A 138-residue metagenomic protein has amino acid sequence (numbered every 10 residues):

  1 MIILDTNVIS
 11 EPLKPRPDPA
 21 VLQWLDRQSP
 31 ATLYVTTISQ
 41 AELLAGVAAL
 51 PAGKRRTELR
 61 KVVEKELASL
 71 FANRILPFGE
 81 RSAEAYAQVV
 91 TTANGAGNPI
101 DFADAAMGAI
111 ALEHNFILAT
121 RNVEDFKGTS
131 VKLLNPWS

Functional and structural regions predicted by a protein language model:
M1, G108-S138: Acidic, PIN/NYN-like endoribonuclease modules and their adjacent C-terminal/linker elements
M1-T36, A48-E66: Short, well-structured N-terminal submotif of metal-dependent ribonuclease cores
N7, A20, E84, A105-A106 (+1 more regions): Active-site phosphate/pyrophosphate-handling residues
I9, Q40-L43, A83, F126: A generic structural signal for short hydrophobic patches within well-formed alpha-helices
L13, L25, V47, V90 (+2 more regions): Short, flexible helix/strand-to-coil boundary loops that buttress conserved ligand/catalytic motifs in alpha/beta
Q28, F71, T129-S130: Short, structured coil segments at secondary-structure junctions
A45-P51, S69-I117: Active-site neighborhoods of divalent-metal-dependent phosphate/nucleic-acid chemistry enzymes
